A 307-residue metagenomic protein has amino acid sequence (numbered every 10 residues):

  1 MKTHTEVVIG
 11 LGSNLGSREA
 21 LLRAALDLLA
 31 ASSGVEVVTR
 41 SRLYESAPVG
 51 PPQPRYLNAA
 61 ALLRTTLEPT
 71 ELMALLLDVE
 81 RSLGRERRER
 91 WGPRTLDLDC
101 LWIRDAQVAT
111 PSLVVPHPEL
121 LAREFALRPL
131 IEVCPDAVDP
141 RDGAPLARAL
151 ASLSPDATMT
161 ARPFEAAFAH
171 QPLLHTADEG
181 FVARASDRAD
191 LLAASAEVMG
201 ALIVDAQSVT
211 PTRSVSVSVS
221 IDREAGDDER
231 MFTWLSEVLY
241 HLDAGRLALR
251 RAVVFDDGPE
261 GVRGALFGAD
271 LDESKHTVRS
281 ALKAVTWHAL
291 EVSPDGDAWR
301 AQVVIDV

Functional and structural regions predicted by a protein language model:
M1-E6, P51-Y56, Q171-T176, P211-T212: Short, flexible turn/loop "capping" segments at secondary-structure junctions
K2-L26, V35: Extended accessory regions or peripheral subdomains of proteins
A20, L67-M73, A109, A189-L192 (+2 more regions): Short, conserved charged micro-motifs
A24, L28-E68: Short, surface-exposed acidic-centric catalytic microdomains
A24-L28, L72-V79, L191: Short amphipathic alpha-helices in soluble, non-transmembrane regions that often serve as interface/regulatory elements
P48-Y56, M73, L77-A167, S280: Flexible, gly/pro- and Lys/Arg-enriched active-site loops
N58-I103, R213-L247: Helix-adjacent hinge/juxtasegments
L173-D190, A194-Q302, V307: N-terminal intrinsically disordered, cationic/polar leader segments that include organellar targeting peptides
